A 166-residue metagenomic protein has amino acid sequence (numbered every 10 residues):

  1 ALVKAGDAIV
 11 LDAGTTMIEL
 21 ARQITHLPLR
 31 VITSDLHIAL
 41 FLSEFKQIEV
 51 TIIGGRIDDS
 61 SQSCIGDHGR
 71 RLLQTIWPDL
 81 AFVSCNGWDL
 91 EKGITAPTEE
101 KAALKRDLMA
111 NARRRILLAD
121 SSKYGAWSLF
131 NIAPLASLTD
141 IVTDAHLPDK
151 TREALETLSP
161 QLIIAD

Functional and structural regions predicted by a protein language model:
A1-T15, A21-H26, R30, L36 (+1 more regions): HTH-adjacent hinge/linker in prokaryotic transcriptional regulators
L36-D166: Conserved phosphate- and dinucleotide-binding cores of soluble alpha/beta proteins, encompassing both enzyme active
